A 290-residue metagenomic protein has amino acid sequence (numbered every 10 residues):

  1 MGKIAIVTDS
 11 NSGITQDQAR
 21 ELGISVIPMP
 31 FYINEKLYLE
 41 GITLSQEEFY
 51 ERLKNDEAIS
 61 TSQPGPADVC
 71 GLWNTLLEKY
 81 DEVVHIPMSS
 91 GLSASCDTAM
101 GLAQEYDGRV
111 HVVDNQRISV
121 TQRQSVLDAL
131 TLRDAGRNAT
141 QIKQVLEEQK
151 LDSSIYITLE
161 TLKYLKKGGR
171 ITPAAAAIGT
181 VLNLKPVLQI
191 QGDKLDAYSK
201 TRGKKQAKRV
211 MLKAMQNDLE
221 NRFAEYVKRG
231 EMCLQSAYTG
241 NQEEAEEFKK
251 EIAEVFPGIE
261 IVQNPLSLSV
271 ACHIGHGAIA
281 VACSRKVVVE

Functional and structural regions predicted by a protein language model:
K3, N11-S25, P30, E82 (+2 more regions): Mixed-charge interfacial surface used for oligomerization/domain docking and macromolecular partner engagement
I4-Q63, D68: N-terminal glycine-rich anion-binding loop in soluble enzyme alpha/beta folds
D56-G91, T98, K143: Glycine-rich phosphate- or other oxyanion-binding loops that anchor nucleotides, phosphorylated ligands
